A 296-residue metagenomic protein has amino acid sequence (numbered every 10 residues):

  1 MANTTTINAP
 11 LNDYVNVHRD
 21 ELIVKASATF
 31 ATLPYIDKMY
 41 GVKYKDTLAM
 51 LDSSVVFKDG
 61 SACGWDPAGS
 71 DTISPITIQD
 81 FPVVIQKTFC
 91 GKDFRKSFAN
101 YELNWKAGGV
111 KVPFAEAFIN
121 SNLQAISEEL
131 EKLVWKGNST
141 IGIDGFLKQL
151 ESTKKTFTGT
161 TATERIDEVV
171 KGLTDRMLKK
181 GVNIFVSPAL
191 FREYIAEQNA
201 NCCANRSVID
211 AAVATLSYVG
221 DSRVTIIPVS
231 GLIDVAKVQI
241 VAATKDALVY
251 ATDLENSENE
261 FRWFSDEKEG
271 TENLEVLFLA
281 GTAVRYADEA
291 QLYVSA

Functional and structural regions predicted by a protein language model:
A2-S61, Q149, T153-T160, A196-A296: Sequence/fold signature of self-assembling virion shell proteins
F57-V112, E116: Long, hydrophobic/aromatic-enriched structural stretches that serve as scaffold segments
T88-Y101, F185-L190, P228, A242-T244 (+2 more regions): Helix N-cap / beta->alpha transition motif
R95-D175, Y293-A296: Alpha-helical scaffold segments that mediate packing/assembly in large oligomeric complexes
E128, L190-R192, A280: Short loop/turn segments at secondary-structure transitions that flank enzyme active sites
V134-S139, V182-A189, S207: Short coil/turn segments at secondary-structure boundaries
T140-D144, A189-E193, Y286: Short, catalytically relevant binding-site loops at active-site mouths
D167-N201: Ordered core of a single globular domain
